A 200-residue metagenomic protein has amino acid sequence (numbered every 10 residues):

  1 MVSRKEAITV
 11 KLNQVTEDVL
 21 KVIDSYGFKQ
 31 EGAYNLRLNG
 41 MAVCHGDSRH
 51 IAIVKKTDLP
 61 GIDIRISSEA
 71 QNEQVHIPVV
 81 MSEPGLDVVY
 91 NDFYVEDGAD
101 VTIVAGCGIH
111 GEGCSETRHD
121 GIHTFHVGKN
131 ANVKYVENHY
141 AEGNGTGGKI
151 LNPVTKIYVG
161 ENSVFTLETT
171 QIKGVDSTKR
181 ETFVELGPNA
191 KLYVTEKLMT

Functional and structural regions predicted by a protein language model:
M1-T57, S67: Short, Gly/Pro- and small/polar-rich lid/capping loops
Y34-R37, C44-T200: Conserved beta-strand/loop scaffold segments within soluble protein domains that form the structured core and edges
